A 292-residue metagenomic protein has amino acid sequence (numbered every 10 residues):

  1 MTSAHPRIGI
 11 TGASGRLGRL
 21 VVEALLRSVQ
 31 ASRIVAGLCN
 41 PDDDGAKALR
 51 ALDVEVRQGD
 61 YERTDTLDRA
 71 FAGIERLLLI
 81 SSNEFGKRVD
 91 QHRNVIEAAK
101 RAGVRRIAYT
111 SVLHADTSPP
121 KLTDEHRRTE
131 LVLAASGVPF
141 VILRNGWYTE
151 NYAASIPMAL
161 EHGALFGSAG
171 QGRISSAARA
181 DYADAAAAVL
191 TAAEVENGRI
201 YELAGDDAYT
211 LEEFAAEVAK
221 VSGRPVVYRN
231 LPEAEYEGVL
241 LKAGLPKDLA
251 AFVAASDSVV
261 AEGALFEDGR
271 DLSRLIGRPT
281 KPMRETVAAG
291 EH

Functional and structural regions predicted by a protein language model:
T2-G45, E62-D65, R69-A72, N83-R93 (+6 more regions): Oxidoreductase cofactor-interface core, primarily capturing Rossmann-like NAD(P)-dependent enzymes
L49-E62: Rossmann-fold cofactor-recognition segment
A51-V54, V138, R224-V226, G277: A short helix-to-beta-strand connector/capping loop
V56-G59, Y109, A288: An N-terminal domain-start capping segment
F71-E75, E291-H292: Compositionally biased, low-complexity linear motifs
A234-H292: A hydrophobic C-terminal alpha-helical subdomain
